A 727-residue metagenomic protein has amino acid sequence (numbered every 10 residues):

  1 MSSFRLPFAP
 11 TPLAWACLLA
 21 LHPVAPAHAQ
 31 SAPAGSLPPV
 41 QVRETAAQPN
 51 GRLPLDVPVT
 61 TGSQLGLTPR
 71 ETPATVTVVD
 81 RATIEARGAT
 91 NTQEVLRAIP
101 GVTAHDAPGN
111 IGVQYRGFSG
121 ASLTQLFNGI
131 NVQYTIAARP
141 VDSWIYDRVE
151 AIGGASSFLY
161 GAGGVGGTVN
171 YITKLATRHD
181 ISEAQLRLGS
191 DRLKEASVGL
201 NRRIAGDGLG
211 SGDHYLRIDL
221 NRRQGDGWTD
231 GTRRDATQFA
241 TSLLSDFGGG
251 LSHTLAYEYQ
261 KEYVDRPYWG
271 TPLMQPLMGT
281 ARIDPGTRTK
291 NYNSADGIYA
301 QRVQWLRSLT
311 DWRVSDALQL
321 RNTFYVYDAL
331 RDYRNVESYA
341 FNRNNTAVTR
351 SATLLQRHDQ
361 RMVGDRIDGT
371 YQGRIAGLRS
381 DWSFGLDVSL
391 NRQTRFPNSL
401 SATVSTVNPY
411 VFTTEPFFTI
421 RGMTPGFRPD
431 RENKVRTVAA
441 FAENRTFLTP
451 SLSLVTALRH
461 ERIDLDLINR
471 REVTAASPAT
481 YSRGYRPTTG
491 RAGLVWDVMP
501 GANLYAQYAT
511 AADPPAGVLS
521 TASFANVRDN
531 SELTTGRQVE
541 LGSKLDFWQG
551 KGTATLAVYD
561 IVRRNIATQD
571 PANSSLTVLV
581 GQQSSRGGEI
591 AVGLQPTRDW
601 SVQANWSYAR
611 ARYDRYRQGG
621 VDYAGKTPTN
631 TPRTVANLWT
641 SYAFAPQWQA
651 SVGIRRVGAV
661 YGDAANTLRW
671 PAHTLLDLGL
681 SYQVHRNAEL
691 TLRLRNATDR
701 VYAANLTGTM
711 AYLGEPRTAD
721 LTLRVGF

Functional and structural regions predicted by a protein language model:
P38-H179, L541, G708: Acidic, small-polar-rich N-terminal luminal/periplasmic segments of exported/outer-membrane proteins
I181-E183, L188-Y268, G297-D316, R459: Transmembrane beta-barrel wall of Gram-negative outer-membrane proteins
D207-L209, D213-L216, G250-H253, A317-L320 (+9 more regions): Repeated loop/turn-to-beta-strand initiation elements of outer-membrane beta-barrel proteins
D246, Q360, L378-S383, D387-S389 (+6 more regions): Structural signature of Gram-negative outer-membrane beta-barrels, strongest in the C-terminal barrel of TonB-dependent
Q304-D328, S351-R470: Face-selective signature of the C-terminal outer-membrane beta-barrel domain
L309-R313, A317-Y325, A329-N335, D497 (+3 more regions): Membrane-embedded beta-barrel scaffold of Gram-negative outer-membrane proteins
S451, K551, D560-V562, L579-A665 (+2 more regions): Gram-negative outer-membrane beta-barrel transporters
R656-D663, S681-F727: C-terminal beta-signal and adjacent terminal beta-strands/loops of Gram-negative outer-membrane beta-barrel proteins
